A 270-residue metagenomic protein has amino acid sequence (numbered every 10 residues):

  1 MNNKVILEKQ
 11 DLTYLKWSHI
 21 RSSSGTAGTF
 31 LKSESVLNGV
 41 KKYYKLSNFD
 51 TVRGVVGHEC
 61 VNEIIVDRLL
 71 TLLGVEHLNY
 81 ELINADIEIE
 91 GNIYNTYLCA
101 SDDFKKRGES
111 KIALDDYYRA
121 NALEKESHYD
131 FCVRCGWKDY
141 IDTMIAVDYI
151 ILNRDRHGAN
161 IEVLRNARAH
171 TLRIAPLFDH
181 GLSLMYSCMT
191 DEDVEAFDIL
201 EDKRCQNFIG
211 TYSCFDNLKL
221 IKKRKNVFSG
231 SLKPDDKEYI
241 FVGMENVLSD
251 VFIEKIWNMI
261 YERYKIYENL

Functional and structural regions predicted by a protein language model:
M1-I112: Conserved ATP-binding subdomain of kinase catalytic cores across diverse folds
Q10-I20, D130-A146, Y186-E192, D198-E201 (+1 more regions): A short, terminal or domain-edge coil/loop segment
E63-I65, Y118-L123, V194-D198: Short, low-complexity, polar/charged sequence segments that are solvent-exposed and flexible
I64, R68-L72, T143, V147 (+3 more regions): A broad, structural surface signal
G91, A100-I145, N246, I266: ATP-dependent phospho-/nucleotidyl transfer catalytic cores
K125-M189: Conserved kinase catalytic-core segment
A167-L270: C-terminal catalytic region of ATP-dependent kinase domains
